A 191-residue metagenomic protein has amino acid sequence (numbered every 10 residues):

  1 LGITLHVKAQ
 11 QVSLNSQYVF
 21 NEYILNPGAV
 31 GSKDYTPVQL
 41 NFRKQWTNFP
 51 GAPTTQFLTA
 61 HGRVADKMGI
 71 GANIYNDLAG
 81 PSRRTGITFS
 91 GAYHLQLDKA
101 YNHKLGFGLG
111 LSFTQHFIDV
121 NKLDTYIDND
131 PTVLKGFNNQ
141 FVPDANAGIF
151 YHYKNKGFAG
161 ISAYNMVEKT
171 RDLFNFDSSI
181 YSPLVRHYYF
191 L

Functional and structural regions predicted by a protein language model:
L1-I3: Sec-dependent N-terminal signal peptides
L5-A9: Sec/Tat signal peptide C-region and signal peptidase I cleavage site
Q10-L191: Subset of outer-membrane beta-barrel
